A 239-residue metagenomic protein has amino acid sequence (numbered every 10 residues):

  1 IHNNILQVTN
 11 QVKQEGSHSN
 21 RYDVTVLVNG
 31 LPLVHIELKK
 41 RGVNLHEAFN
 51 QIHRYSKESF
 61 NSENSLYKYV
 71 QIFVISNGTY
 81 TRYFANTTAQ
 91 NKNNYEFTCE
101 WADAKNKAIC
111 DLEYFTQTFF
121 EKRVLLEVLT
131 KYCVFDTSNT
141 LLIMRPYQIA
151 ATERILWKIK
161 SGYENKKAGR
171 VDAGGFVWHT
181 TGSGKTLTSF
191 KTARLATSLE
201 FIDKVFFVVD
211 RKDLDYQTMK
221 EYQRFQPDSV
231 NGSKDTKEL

Functional and structural regions predicted by a protein language model:
I1-V209, D213-S229: ATP-dependent helicase/translocase motor core
R224, K237-L239: Conserved motor-coupling elements within RecA-like helicase/translocase cores
V230-K237: Short gly/ser/thr-rich secondary-structure transition/capping motifs
